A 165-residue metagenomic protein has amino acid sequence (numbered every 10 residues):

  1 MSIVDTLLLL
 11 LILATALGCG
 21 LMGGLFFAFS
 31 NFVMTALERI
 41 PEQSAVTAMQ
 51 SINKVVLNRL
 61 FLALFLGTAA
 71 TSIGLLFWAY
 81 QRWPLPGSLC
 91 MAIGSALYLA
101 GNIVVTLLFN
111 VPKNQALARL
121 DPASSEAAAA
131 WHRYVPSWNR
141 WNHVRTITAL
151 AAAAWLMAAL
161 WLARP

Functional and structural regions predicted by a protein language model:
D5-C19, Y80-A100: Interfacial segments of alpha-helical transmembrane regions
L21-L66, P112-P136: Interfacial loop at the N-terminal end of multi-pass membrane proteins
N31-V33, M49-N53, A70-R82, V105 (+1 more regions): Membrane-helix exit/interface motif
L64-L75, T146-A154: Core segments of transmembrane alpha-helices that mediate helix-helix packing or line hydrophobic substrate/ligand
A92-V111, Q115-R119: Acidic/histidine-rich alpha-helical segments that form the ligand environment of transition-metal centers
V135-L150: Hydrophobic alpha-helical transmembrane segments
A158-P165: Juxtamembrane boundary at the C-terminal end of a transmembrane helix
